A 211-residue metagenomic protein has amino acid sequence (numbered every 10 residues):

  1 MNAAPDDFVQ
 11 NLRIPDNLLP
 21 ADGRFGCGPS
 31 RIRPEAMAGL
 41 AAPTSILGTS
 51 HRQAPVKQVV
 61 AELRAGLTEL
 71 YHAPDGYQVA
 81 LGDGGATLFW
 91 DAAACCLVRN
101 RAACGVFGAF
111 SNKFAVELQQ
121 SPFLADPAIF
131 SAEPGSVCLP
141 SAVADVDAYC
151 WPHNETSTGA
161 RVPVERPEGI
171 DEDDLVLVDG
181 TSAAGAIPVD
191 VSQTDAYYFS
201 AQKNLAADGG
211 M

Functional and structural regions predicted by a protein language model:
N2-S50: N-terminal "arm"/small-domain region of PLP-dependent enzymes with the aminotransferase-like
F8-R13, G26, A86-M211: Conserved PLP-enzyme active-site core in the AAT-like
L18, H72-P74, A144, A207: A generic structural signal for short, non-catalytic loop/turn and secondary-structure boundary residues
A21, Q78, N100-R101: Residues that mark the start of a beta-strand
R33-M37, Q58-V60, G82, P167-D173: Short low-complexity stretches enriched in small and charged residues
L40, T44-A92, A109, K113-E117: Conserved N-terminal alpha-helix of the aminotransferase class I/II PLP-enzyme fold
